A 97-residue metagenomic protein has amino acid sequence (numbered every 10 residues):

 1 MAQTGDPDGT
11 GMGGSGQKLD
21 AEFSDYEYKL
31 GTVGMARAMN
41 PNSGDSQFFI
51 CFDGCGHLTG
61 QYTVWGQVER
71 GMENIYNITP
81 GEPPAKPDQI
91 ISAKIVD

Functional and structural regions predicted by a protein language model:
M1-D97: Cyclophilin-like peptidyl-prolyl cis-trans isomerases
